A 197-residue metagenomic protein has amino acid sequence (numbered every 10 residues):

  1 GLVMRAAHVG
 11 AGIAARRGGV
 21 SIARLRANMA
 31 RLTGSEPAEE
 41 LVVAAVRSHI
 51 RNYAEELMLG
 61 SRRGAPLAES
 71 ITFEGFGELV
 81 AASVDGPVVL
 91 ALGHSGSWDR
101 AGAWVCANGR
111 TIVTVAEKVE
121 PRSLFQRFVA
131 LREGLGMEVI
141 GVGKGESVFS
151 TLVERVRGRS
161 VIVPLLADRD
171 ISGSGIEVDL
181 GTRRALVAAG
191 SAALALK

Functional and structural regions predicted by a protein language model:
G1-L92, S97, F125-V129, G136: Membrane-anchoring hydrophobic helices of lipid-metabolizing enzymes
G60-K197: Soluble catalytic domains of membrane acyltransferases
